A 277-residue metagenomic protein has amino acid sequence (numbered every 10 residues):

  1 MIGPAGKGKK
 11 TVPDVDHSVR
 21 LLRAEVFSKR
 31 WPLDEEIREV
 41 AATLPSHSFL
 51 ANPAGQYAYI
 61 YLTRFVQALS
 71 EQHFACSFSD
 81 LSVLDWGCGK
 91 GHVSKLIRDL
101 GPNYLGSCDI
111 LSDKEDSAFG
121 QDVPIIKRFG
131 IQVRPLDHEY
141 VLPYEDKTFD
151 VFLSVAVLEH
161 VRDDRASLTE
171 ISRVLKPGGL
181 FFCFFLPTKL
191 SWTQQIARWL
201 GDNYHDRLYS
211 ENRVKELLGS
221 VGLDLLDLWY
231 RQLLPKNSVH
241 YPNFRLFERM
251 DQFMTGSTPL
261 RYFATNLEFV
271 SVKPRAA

Functional and structural regions predicted by a protein language model:
I2-E145, A264-L267: Conserved N-terminal segment of class I S-adenosyl-L-methionine
G3, V15-L21, F27-D34, S48-F49 (+3 more regions): S-adenosyl-L-methionine-dependent methyltransferase catalytic module, highlighting the catalytic core
K95-R98, L168, S172: A structural alpha-helix within SAM-dependent methyltransferase catalytic domains
D109, T148, R213: Ca2+-coordinating acidic residues in Ca2+-binding motifs
L153: A conserved beta-strand element that flanks and buttresses the S-adenosyl-L-methionine
V157: Hydrophobic adenine-recognition pocket in adenosine-nucleotide-binding enzymes
